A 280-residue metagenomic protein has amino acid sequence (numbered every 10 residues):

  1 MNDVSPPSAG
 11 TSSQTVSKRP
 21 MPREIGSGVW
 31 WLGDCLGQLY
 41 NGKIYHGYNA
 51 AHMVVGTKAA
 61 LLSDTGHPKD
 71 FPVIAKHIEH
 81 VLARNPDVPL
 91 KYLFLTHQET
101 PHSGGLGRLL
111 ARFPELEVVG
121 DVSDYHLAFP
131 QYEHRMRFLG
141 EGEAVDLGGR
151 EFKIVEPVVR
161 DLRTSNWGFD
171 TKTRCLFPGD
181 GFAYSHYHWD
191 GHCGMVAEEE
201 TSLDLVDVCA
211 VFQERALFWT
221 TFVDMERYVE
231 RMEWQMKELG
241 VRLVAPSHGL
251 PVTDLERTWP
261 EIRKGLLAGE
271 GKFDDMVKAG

Functional and structural regions predicted by a protein language model:
S8-T15, E24, F113-S165, V223 (+1 more regions): Metallo-beta-lactamase
P20-H80, N166-D170, R174-P178: Conserved beta-strand hairpin/beta-sheet module of binuclear metal-dependent hydrolase folds, prominently
L61-D64, Y92-T96, K153-I154: Short catalytic-loop micro-motif centered on adjacent basic/acidic residues
H67-P68, T100, A183, P251: Short, glycine/acidic-enriched loop or turn micro-motifs at the edges of active sites
D70-V118: Active-site metal-binding motif and surrounding structural segment of the metallo-beta-lactamase
H134-L139, M195, I262-K264: Short, hinge-like loop/turn segments at secondary-structure boundaries
V159-P246, L250-D254: Metallo-beta-lactamase
R242-G280: Binuclear metal-ion centers of metallo-dependent hydrolases, dominated by the metallo-beta-lactamase
